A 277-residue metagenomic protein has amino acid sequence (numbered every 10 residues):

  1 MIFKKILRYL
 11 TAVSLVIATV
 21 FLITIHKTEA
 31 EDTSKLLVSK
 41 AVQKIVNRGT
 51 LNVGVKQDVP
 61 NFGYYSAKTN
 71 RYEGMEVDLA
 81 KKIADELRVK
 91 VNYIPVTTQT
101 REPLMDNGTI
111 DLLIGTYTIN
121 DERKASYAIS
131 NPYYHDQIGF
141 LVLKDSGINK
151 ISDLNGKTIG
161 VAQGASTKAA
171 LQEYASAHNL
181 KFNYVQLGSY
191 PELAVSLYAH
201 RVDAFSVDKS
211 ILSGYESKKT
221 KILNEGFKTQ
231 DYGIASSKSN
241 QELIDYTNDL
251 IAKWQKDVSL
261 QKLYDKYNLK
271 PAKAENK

Functional and structural regions predicted by a protein language model:
L22, E29-A41, N47, S166-V185 (+2 more regions): Ligand-binding clefts/hinges and TM-proximal coupling segments of bilobed small-molecule sensing domains
E31-G115: Extracytoplasmic small-molecule ligand-binding "clamshell" domains of the periplasmic binding protein/Venus flytrap
E31-L36, V77-E86, I148, S152 (+3 more regions): Extended ligand-binding regions for polar small-molecule ligands
V55-P60, Y72-D85, D136-A194, A204 (+1 more regions): Bilobed "Venus flytrap"/periplasmic-binding protein-like clamshell domains and structurally analogous long
V55-V59, I94-Q99, G108-N120, G164-A165 (+3 more regions): Beta->alpha turn/N-cap motifs
K81, D85, K90-D153, T220: Acidic, polar ligand-binding/catalytic clefts
T100-P103, Y117-K124, A170-A175, V195-T229: A ligand-binding cleft/hinge motif common to bilobed small-molecule-binding domains
H135-V142, K209-A252, K270-K277: Periplasmic-binding protein-like
